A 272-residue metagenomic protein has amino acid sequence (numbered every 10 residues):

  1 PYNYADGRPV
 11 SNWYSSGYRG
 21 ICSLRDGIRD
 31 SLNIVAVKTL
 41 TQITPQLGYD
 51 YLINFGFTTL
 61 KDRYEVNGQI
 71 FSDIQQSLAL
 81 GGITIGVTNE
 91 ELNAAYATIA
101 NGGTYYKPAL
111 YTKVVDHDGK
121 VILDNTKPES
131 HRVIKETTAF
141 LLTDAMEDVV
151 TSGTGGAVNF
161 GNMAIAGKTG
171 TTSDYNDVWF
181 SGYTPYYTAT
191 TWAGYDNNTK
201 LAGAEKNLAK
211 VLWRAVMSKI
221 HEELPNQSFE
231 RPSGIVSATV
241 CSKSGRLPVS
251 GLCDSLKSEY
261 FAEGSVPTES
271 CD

Functional and structural regions predicted by a protein language model:
P1-G48, Q75, H117-D148: Conserved catalytic neighborhood of penicillin-recognizing serine enzymes
Y2, D6-G17, T41-N54, A100-L110 (+1 more regions): Phosphate-binding glycine-rich loops and adjacent basic patches that engage nucleotide phosphates, nucleic-acid
A5-Y14, T44-L92: Mid-domain, small-residue-enriched loop/turn segments at the edges of structured enzyme/sensor domains
D26-D30, I85-C271: A penicillin-recognizing enzyme superfamily signal
K38-T39, G81-G82, G167-K168: Thr-Gly-centered strand-to-loop micro-motif
L40-I43, D50-F55, R63-I74, K107-T112 (+2 more regions): Short coil/turn segments at secondary-structure boundaries
